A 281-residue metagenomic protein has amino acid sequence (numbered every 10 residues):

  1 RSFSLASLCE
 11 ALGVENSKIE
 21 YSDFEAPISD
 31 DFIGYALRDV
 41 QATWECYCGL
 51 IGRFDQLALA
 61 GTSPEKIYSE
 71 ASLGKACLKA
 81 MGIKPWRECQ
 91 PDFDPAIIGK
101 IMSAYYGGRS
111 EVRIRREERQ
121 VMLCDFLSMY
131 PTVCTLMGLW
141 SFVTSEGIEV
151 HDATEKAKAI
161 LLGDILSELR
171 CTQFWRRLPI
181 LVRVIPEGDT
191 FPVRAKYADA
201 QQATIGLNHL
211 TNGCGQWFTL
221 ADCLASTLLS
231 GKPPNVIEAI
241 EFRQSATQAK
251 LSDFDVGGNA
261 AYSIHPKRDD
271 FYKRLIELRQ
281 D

Functional and structural regions predicted by a protein language model:
R1-D281: Conserved acidic
